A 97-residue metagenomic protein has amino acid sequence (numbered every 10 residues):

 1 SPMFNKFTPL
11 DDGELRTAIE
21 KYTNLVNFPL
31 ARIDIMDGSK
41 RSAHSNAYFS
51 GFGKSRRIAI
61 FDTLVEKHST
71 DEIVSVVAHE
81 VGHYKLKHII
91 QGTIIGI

Functional and structural regions predicted by a protein language model:
S1-I97: Polar-ligand-bearing catalytic/cofactor-coordination segments of membrane-embedded or membrane-tethered inner-membrane
